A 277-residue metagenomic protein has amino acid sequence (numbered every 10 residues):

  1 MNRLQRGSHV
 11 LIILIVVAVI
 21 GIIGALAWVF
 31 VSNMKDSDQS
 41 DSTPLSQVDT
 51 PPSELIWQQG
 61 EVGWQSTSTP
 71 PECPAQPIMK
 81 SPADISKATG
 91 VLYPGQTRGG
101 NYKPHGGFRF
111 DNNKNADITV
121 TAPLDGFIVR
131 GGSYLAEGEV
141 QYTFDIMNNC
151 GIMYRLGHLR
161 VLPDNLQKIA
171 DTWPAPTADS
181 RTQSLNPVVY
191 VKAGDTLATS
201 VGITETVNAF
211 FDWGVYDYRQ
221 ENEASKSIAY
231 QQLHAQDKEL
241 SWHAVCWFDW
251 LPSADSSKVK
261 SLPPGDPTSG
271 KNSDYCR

Functional and structural regions predicted by a protein language model:
L4-I20: N-terminal Sec-pathway targeting helices
V19-F30: Hydrophobic alpha-helical membrane-insertion segments, chiefly the h-region of N-terminal signal peptides
S32-T50: Ser/Thr/Pro/Gly-rich low-complexity linker/stalk segments immediately outside membranes or between
P44-T143, M147-C150, Y190-A193, H243-V245 (+1 more regions): Surface-exposed, glycine-biased beta-strand/turn segments
N112-N115, S180-L185: Short alpha-helix capping/helix-loop boundary micro-motifs
P123-Q183, A209: Zn2+-dependent peptidoglycan hydrolase active-site motif and core
Q141-I146, P187-D217: Short hydrophobic beta/alpha edge segments that flank linear recognition/processing sites
Q167-Q183, K226-Y275: Surface-exposed intrinsically disordered loops and tails
